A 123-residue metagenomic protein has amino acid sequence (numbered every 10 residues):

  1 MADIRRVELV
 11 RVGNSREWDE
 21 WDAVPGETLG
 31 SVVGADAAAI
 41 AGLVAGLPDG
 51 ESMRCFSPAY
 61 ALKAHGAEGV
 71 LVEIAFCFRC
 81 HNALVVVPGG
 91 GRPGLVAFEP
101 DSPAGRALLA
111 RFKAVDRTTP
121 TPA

Functional and structural regions predicted by a protein language model:
M1-A123: Function-determining sites in protein domains
